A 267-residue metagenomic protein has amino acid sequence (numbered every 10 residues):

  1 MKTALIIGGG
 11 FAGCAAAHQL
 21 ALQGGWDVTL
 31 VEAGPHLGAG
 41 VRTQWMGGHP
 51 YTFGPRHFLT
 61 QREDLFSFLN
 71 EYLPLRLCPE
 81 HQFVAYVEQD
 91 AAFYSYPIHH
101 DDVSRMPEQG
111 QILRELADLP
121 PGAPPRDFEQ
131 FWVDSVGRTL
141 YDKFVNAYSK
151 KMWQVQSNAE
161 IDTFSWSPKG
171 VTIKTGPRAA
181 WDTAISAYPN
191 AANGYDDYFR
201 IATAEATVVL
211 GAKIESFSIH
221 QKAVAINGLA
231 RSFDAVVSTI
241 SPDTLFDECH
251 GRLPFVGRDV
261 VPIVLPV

Functional and structural regions predicted by a protein language model:
K2-L30: N-terminal Rossmann-like FAD-binding beta1-loop-alpha1 element of flavoenzymes
G10-A12, P35-L37, G47, F58 (+6 more regions): Short, solvent-exposed loop/turn segments at secondary-structure junctions
A21-W45: Glycine-rich FAD pyrophosphate-binding loop
G38, K213-V267: Central helical "cap/lid" subdomain
A39-G40, Y86-V87, Y94-Y96, Y141 (+2 more regions): Short catalytic/ligand-binding loop motif for oxyanion handling, primarily in non-cytosolic enzymes, centered on
Q44-T52, A179-T183: Short glycine/proline- and charge-enriched loop/turn segments that cap or connect secondary-structure elements
G47-P121: Dinucleotide-binding Rossmann-like beta1-alpha1 core, especially the glycine-rich loop that anchors the ADP
A92, S104, E108-A223, G228-F233: Active-site/ligand-binding neighborhood in enzyme catalytic cores
